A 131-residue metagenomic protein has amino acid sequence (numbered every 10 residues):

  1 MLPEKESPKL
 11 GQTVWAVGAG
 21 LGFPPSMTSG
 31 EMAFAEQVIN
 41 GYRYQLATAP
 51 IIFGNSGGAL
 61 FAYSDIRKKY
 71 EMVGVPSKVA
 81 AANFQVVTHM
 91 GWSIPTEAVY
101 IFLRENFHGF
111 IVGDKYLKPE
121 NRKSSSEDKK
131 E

Functional and structural regions predicted by a protein language model:
M1-F23, F61: Active-site substrate-binding loop(s) of clan PA
E6-K9, F23-P24, V38-N40, F53 (+1 more regions): Extracellular/periplasmic catalytic domains that process cell-envelope and extracellular macromolecules
L10-T13, T28, R43-Q45, S56 (+1 more regions): Envelope-exposed proteins and targeting segments
V17-G20, A49-P50, V75-V79: Active-site-proximal beta-strand/loop segments in catalytic clefts of secreted hydrolases
G22-G30: Short, Lys/Arg- and Gly-enriched loop/turn segments at beta-strand edges
F23, F34-L46, Q85: Gly/Ser-enriched beta-turn/beta-hairpin loop segments
M32, P50-P76: Catalytic nucleophile loop of clan PA
M72-E131: C-terminal cap/linker of serine protease catalytic domains
